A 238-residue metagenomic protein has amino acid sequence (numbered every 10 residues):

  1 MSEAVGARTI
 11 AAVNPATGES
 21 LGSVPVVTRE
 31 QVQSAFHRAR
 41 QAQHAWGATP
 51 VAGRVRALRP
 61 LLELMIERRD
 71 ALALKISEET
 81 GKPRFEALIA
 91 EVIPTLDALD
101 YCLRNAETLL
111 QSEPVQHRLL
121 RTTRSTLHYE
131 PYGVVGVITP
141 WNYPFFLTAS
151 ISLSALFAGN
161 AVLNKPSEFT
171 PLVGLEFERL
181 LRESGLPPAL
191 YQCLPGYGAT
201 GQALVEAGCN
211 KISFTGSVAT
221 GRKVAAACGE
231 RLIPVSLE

Functional and structural regions predicted by a protein language model:
M1-R124: N-terminal Rossmann-like NAD(P)+-binding subdomain of aldehyde/semialdehyde dehydrogenases
N14, V26, Y129, P166 (+2 more regions): Conserved strand-loop elements at the edges of beta-sheets that form or border functional pockets
P25, I138, L163-S167, L194 (+1 more regions): Active-site-adjacent beta-strand anchor residues
E30, E67, A71, P94 (+5 more regions): Short alpha-helical
A35, L175, A203-L204: CheY-like receiver
L62-L64, K75, L96-A98, C102-L103 (+7 more regions): Alpha-helical structural signal in soluble globular domains
Q116-P188, L232: Conserved small-residue-rich beta-alpha loop and adjacent elements that most often cradle the phosphate/pyrophosphate
V134, G185-E238: Conserved NAD(P)+-binding/catalytic subdomain of aldehyde/semialdehyde dehydrogenases
